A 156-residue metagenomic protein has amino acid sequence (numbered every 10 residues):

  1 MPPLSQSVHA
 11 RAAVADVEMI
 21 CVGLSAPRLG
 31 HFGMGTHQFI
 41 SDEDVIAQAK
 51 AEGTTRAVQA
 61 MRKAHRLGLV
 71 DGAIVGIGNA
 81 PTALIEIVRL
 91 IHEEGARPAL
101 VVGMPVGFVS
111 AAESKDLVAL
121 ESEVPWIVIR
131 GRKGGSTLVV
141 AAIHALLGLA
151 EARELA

Functional and structural regions predicted by a protein language model:
M1-Q6: A short, well-structured juxtamembrane/interface segment
V8-R11, H31-G35, L69-A73, E94-A99 (+1 more regions): Short coil/turn connectors at secondary-structure junctions
R11-G23, L138: Conserved phosphate/anionic-ligand binding catalytic regions in large, soluble enzymes, centered on
A13-A15, Q38, G76-I77, I127-I129: General beta-strand structural signal in soluble alpha/beta enzymes
D16, V102-G103, A142: Buried hydrophobic positions in well-ordered alpha/beta secondary-structure cores of metabolic enzymes
L29-L69: Long, charge-dense
T55-S114: Long, charge-patterned amphipathic alpha-helical coiled-coil/hairpin "stalk" segments used as oligomerization
A99, V109-A156: C-terminal functional extensions of proteins
